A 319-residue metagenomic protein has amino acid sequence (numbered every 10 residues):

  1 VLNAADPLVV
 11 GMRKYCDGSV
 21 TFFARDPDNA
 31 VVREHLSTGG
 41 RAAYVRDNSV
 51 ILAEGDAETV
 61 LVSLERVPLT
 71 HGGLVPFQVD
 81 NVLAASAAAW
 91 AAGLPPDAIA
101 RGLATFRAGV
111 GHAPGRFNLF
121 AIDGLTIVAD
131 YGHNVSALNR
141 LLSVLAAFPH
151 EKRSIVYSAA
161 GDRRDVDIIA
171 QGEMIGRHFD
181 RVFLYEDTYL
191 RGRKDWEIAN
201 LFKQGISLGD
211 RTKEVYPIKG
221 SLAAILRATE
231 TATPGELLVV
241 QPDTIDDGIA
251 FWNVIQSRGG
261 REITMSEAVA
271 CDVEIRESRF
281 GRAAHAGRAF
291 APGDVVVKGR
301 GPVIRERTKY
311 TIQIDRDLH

Functional and structural regions predicted by a protein language model:
V1, V20, N81, A85 (+2 more regions): Residue-level signal for inorganic ion chemistry
V1-A5, R25-D26, Y185-R191: G-domain G4 guanine-recognition motif of GTPases
L2-A4, L8-G18, Y310, I314: Phosphate-binding loop of NTP-binding sites
N3, Q78-N81, N134: Asparagine-centered polar/low-complexity signal
P7-V10, N29, L190, D246-D247: Glycine-rich nucleotide phosphate-binding loop and flanking beta-alpha elements of Rossmann-like dinucleotide-binding
V10-P68, T105-F120: Extended acidic/charged loop-beta regions that coordinate divalent cations and stabilize anionic phosphate/carboxylate
L64, V75, A87-D97, R101-H319: ATP-dependent carboxylate-amine ligase
L69-P76: A short glycine/serine-rich beta->alpha loop
